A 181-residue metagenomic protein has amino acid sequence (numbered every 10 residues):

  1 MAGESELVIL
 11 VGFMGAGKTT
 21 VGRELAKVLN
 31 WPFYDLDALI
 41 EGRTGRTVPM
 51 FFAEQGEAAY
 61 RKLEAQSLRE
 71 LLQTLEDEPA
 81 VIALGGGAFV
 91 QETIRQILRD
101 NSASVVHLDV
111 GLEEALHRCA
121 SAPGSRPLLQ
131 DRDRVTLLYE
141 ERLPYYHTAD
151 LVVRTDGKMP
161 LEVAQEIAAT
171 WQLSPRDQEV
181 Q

Functional and structural regions predicted by a protein language model:
M1-E4, E24, V28, E78-P79 (+2 more regions): NTP-dependent small-molecule kinase module
L10: Hydrophobic anchor at the beta1->P-loop junction of P-loop NTPases
F13: P-loop (Walker A) phosphate-binding loop of NTP-binding proteins
T19: Walker A/P-loop
K27-L36: Post-Walker A helix-loop "phosphate-sensing" segment adjacent to the P-loop in P-loop NTPases
L36-R99, P127, Y145: ATP-dependent small-molecule kinase phosphotransfer cores that center on conserved nucleotide phosphate-binding segments
G85-F89, G111-E113, K158-M159: Short glycine-rich anion-binding loops that position phosphate/pyrophosphate groups of nucleotides and phosphorylated
D100-P144: A glycine- and Lys/Arg-enriched "phosphate-lid" helix/loop adjacent to the NTP-binding pocket of small-molecule kinases
